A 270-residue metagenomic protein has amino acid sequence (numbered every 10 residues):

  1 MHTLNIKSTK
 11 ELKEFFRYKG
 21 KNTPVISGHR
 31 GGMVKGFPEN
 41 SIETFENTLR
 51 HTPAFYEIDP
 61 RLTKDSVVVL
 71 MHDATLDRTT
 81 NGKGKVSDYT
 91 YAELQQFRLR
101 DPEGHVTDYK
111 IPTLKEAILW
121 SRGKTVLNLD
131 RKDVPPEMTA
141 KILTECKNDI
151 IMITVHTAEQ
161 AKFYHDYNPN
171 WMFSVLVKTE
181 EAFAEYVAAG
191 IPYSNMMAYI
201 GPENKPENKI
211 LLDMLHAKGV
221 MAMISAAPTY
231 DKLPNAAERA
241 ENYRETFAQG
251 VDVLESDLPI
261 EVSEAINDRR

Functional and structural regions predicted by a protein language model:
M1-R270: Phosphate-group recognition and catalysis centered on beta-loop-alpha active-site segments
